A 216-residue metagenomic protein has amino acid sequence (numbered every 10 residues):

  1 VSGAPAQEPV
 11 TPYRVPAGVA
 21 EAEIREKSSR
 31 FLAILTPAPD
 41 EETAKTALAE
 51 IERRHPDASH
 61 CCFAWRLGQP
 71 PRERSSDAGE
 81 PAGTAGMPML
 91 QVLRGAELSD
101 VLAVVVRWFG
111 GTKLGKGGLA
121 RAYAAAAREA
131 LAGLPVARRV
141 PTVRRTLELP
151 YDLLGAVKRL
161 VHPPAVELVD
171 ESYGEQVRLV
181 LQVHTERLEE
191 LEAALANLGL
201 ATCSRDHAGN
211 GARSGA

Functional and structural regions predicted by a protein language model:
V1-T84, D206-A216: C-terminal regulatory domains involved in ligand/effector binding and gene-expression control
D40-E41, P150-L154, Q182-E189: Helix N-cap motif at beta-to-alpha junctions
C61-F63, P135-R144, E171-E175, R205-A208: Interdomain boundary/hinge elements
A85-G133: Active-site beta-strand/loop microenvironment that shapes enzyme catalytic pockets
V136-L153, L179-L181: Short glycine-/aliphatic-rich beta-strand segments at the starts of folded cytosolic domains
E148-V166: Short amphipathic alpha-helix segments
V157-H162, E190-G199: Short amphipathic alpha-helices in soluble, non-transmembrane regions that often serve as interface/regulatory elements
L168-S172, L198-A216: Conserved short beta-strand edge segments in small beta-sheet-based binding/regulatory domains
